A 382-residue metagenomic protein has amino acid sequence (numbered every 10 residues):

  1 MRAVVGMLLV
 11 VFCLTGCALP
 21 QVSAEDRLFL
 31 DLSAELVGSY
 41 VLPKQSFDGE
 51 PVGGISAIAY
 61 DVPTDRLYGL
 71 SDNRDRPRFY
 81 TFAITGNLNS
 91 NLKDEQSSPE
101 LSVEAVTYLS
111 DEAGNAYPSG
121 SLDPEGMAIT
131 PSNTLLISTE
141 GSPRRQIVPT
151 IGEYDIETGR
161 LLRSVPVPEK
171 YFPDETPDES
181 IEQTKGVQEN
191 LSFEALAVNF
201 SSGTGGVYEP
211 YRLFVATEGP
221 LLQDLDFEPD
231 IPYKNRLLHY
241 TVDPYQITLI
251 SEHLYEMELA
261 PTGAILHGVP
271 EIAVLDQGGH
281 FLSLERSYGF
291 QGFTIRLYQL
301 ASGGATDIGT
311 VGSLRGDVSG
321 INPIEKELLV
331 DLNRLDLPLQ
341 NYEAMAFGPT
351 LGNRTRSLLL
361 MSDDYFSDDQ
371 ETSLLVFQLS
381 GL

Functional and structural regions predicted by a protein language model:
M1-V4: Positively charged n-region of N-terminal signal peptides that target proteins for export
G6-G16: Bacterial N-terminal signal peptides
C17-L382: Sequence/structural signature of beta-propeller domains
